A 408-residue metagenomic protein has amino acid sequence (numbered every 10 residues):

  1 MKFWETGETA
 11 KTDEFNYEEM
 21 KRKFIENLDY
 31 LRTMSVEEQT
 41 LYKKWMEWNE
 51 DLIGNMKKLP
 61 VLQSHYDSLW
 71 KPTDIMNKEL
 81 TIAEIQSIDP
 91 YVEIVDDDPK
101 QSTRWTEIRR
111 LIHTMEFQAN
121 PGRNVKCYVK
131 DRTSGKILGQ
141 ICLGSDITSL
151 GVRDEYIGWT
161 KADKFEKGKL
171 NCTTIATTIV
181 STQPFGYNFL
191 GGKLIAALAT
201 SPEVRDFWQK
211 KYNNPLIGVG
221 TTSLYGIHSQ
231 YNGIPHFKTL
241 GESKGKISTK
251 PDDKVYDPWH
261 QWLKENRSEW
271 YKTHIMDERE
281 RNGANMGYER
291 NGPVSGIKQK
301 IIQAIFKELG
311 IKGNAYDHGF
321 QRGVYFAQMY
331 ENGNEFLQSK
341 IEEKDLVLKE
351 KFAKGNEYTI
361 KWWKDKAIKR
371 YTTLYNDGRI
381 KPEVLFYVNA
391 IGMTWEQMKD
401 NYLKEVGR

Functional and structural regions predicted by a protein language model:
M1-R408: Extended, composition-driven regions rather than compact fold-specific motifs
